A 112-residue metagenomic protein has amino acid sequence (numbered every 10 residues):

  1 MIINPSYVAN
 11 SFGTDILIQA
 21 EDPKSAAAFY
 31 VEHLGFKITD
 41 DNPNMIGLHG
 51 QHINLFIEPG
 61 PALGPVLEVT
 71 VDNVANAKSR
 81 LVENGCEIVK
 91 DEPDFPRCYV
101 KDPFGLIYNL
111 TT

Functional and structural regions predicted by a protein language model:
M1-A27, P65-L67: N-terminal beta-strand motif that seeds the catalytic metal site of vicinal oxygen chelate
M1-A9, K78, V82-T112: Vicinal oxygen chelate
M1-V8, G13-T14, N42-N54, F95: Amphipathic alpha-helical "stalk" segments
L17, N54, E68, R97 (+1 more regions): Short hydrophobic/aromatic beta-strand element in the GNAT-like acyltransferase core that lines or flanks the acyl-donor
D22-P23, V71-A75: Helix N-cap motif at beta-to-alpha junctions
A28-F29, A75-R80: Short amphipathic alpha-helices within nucleic acid-binding modules
H33-I38, G85-E87: Conserved acetyl-CoA-binding loop of GNAT-fold acetyltransferases
F36-P65, I107-T112: Conserved short beta-strand elements that form part of the metal-binding/catalytic scaffold of enzyme active sites
